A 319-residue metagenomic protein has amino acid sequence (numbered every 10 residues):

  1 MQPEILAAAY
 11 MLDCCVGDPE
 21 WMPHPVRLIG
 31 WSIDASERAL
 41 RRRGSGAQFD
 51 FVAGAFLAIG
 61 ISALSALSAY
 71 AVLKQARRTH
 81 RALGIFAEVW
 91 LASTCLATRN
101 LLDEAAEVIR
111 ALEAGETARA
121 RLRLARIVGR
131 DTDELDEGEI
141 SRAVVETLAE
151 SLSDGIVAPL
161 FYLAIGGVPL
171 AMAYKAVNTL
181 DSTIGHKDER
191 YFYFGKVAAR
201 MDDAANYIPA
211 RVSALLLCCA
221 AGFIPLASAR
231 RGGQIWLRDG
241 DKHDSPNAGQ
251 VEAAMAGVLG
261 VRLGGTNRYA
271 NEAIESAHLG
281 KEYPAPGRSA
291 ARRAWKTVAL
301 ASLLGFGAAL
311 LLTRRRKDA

Functional and structural regions predicted by a protein language model:
M1-M172, V177, G185-A319: Hydrophobic alpha-helical transmembrane segments
S182: Solvent-exposed interhelical
